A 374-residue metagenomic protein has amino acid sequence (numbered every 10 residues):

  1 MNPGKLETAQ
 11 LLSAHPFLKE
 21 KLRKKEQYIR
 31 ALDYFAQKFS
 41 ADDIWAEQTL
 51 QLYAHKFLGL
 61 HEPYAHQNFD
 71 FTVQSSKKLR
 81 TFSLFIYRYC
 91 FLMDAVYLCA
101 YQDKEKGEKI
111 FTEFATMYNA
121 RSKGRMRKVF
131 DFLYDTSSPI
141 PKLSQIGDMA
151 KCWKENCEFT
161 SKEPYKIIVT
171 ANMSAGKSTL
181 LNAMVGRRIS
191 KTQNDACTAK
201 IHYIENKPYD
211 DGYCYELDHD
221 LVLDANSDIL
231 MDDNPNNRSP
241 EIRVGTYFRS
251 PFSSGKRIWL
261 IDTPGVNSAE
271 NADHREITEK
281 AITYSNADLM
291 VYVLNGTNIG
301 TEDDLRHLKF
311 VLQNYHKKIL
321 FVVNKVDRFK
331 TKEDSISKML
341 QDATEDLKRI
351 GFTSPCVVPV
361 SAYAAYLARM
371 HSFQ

Functional and structural regions predicted by a protein language model:
M1-R88: Non-catalytic protein-protein interaction scaffold segments in large eukaryotic complex-forming proteins
G4-K25, A150-Q374: Globular "head" domains of long coiled-coil molecular machines
P16, S40, L58-G59, Y101-D103 (+4 more regions): Short, flexible coil/linker elements and helix-boundary hinge sites characteristic of intrinsically disordered
V73-I146: Charged, amphipathic alpha-helical linker segments immediately N-terminal to NTP-binding catalytic cores
